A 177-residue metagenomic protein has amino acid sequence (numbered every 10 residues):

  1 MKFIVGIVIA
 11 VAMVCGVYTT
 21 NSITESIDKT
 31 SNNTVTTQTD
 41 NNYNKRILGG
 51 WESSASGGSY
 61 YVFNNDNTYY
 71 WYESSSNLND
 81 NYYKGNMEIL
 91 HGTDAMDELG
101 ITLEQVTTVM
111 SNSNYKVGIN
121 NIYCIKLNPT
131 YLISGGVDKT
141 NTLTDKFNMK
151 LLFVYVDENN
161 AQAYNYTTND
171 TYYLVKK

Functional and structural regions predicted by a protein language model:
M1-N21: Sec-dependent N-terminal signal peptides of Gram-positive bacterial secreted proteins and lipoproteins
I7-I9, N32, G92, E158-N160: Short, intrinsically disordered, low-complexity terminal segments
C15-T34, Q38: Sec-dependent signal peptide cleavage junction
T30, V175-K177: Short, solvent-exposed mixed-charge patches
T34-G50, V62-N64: N-terminal helix-cap/turn-to-beta initiation motif at the start of protein domains
S54-G58, S75-N159, Y166-V175: Contiguous, well-ordered beta-strand patches that form the walls/edges of small beta-barrel/beta-sandwich domains
N67-Y69, N159: Structural signal for glycine-centered tight turns and loop->strand junctions in beta-sheet-rich domains
